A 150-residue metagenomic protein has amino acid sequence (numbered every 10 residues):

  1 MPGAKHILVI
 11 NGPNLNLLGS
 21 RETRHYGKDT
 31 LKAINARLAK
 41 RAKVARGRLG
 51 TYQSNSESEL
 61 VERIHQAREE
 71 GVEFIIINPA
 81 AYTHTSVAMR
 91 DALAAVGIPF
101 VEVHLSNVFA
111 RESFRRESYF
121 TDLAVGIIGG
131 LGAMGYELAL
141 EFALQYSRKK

Functional and structural regions predicted by a protein language model:
G3-I7: Extreme N-terminal starter segment of soluble prokaryotic enzymes
P13-L15, A80-T83, S106-V108: Short glycine-rich anion-binding loops that position phosphate/pyrophosphate groups of nucleotides and phosphorylated
L18-A33: Glycine- and acidic-residue-enriched helix-capping/strand-helix junction motifs
N35-Y52: Short beta-strand elements in bilobed, periplasmic/extracellular small-molecule ligand-binding domains
G50-T51, A110-K150: Short, glycine-/small-residue-rich phosphate/pyrophosphate-handling segment
Q53-I75, A81-G97: N-terminal small/polar loop signature for handling phosphorylated ligands or for N-terminal nucleophile
A94-R111: Short, acidic/small-residue loops that bind anionic groups at enzyme active sites
